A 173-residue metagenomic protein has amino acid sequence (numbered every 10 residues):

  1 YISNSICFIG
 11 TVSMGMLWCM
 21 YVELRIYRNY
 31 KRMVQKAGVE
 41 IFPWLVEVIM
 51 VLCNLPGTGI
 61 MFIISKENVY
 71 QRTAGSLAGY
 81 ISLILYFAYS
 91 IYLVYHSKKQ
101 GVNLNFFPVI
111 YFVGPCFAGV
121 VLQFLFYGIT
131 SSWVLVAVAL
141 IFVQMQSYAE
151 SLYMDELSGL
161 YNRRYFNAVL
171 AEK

Functional and structural regions predicted by a protein language model:
Y1-M50: Individual alpha-helical transmembrane segments in multi-pass integral membrane proteins
I2, K66-A74, I91-V102: Short juxtamembrane and helix-loop transition motifs at transmembrane-helix boundaries in membrane proteins
C7, E40-P43, G79-S82, P108-F112 (+1 more regions): Hydrophobic alpha-helical transmembrane segments of polytopic
L17-Y21, Y80-G101: Alpha-helical transmembrane segments in multipass membrane proteins, preferentially the mid-helix core
W44-C53, V113-V121: Aromatic-anchored segments of alpha-helical transmembrane domains
M50-Y89, Q123-I129: Extracellular-loop-to-transmembrane junctions of the mid-late helices
Y95-S151: Interfacial "cap-and-anchor" motif at the non-cytosolic start of specific transmembrane alpha-helices
Y148-E172: Conserved nucleotide-binding and Mg2+-coordinating catalytic segments in signaling enzymes
